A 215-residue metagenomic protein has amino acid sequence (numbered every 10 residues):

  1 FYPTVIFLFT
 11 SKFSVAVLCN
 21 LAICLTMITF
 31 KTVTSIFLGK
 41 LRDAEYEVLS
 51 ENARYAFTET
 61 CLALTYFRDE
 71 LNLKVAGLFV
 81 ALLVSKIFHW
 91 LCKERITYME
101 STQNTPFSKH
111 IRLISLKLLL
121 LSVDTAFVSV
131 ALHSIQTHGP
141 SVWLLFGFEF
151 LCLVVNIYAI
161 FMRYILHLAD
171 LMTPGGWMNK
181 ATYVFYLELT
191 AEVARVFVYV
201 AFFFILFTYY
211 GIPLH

Functional and structural regions predicted by a protein language model:
F1-L214: Non-catalytic localization and substrate-recognition regions of ubiquitin/SUMO ligases
